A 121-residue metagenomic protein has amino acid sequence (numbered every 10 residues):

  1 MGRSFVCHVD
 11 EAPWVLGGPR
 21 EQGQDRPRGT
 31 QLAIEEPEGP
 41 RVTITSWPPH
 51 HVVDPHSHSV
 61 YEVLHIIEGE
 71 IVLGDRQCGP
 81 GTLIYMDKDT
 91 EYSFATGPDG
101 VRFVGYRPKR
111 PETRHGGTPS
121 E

Functional and structural regions predicted by a protein language model:
M1-G39, P119-E121: A short, N-terminal "cap"/entry segment at the start of jelly-roll beta-barrel domains of the cupin/DSBH fold
P27-T30, I34-S57, V72, R76-P80 (+1 more regions): Conserved short histidine dyad/triad with adjacent acidic residue
E38, S59, T96-P98: A generic beta-sheet turn/junction motif
H51-V53, V63, T82, P111-R114: A short local loop/turn or secondary-structure capping micro-motif enriched for an aromatic residue
S59-L73: Glycine- and acidic-residue-biased ligand/ion/polar-headgroup-sensing regions
Q77-G79, K88-G117: Ligand-binding loop in jelly-roll beta-barrel domains
